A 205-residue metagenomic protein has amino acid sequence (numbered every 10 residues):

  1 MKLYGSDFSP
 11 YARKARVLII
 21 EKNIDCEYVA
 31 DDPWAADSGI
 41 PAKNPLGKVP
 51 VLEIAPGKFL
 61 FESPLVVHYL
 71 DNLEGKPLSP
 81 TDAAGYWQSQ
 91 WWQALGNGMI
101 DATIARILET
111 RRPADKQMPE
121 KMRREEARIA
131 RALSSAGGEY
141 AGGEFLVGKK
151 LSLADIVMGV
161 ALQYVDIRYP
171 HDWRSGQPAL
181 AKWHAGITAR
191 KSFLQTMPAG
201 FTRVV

Functional and structural regions predicted by a protein language model:
M1-R123: GST-like domain detector, emphasizing the conserved glutathione-binding G-site in the N-terminal thioredoxin-like
I20, I167, A189: Short polybasic/polar patches that bind polyanions
L52, P64, I129-A132, G137 (+1 more regions): Aromatic-glycine hotspot motif
V67, D71, Q90-Q93, L133 (+2 more regions): Non-transmembrane alpha-helical segments in soluble domains of secreted/periplasmic/extracellular proteins
D71, A161-L162, M197: Active-site-flanking alpha-helical
G96-A185: GST-like fold's C-terminal all-alpha helical module
S175-V205: Long hydrophobic alpha-helical segments typical of transmembrane helices together with their membrane-interfacial
